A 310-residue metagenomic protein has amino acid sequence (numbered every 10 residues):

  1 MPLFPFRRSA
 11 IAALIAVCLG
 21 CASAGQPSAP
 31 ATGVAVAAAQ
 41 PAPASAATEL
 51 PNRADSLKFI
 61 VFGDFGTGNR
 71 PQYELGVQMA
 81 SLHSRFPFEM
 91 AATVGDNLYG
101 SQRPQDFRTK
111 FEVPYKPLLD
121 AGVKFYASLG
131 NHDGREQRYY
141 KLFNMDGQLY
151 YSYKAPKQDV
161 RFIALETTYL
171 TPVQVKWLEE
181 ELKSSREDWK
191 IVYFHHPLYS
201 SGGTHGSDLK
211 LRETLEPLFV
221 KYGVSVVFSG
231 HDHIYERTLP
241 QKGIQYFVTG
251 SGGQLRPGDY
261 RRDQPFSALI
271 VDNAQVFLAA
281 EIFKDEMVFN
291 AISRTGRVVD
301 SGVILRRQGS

Functional and structural regions predicted by a protein language model:
M1-I11: Bacterial N-terminal signal peptides that target proteins for export
P27-D106, T168-V173, S201: N-terminal active-site segment of His-dependent metallophosphoesterases
A47, P51-R53, A80, P87 (+3 more regions): Extended active-site neighborhood of metal-dependent phosphoesterases/phosphodiesterases
R53, L269-S310: A short C-terminal boundary segment appended to hydrolase-like catalytic domains
F59-V61, A91-T93, A127-S128, V192 (+1 more regions): Residue-level marker for buried hydrophobic side chains located in beta-strands that build the well-ordered beta-sheet
